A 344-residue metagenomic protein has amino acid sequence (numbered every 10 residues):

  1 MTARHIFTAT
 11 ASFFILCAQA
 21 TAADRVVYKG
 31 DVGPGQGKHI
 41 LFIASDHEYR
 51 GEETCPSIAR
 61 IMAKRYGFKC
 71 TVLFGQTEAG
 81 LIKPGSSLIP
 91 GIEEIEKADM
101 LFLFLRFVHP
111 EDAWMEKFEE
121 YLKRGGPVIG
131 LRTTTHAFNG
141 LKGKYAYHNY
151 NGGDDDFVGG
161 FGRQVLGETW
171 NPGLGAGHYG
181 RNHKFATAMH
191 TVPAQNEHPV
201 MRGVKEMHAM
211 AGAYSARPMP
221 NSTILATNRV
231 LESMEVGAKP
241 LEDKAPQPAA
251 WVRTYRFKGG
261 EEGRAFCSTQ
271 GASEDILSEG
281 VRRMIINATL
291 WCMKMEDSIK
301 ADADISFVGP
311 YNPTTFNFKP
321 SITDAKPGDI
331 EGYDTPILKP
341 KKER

Functional and structural regions predicted by a protein language model:
M1-H5: Positively charged n-region of N-terminal signal peptides that target proteins for export
T8-Q19: Bacterial N-terminal signal peptides
A23-G35, T54, K64-R65, E93 (+1 more regions): Extracellular ligand-binding/catalytic regions of CAZymes and related secreted enzymes and adhesion modules
V26-K29, L41-I43, H47-F138: Helical hinge/lid and interdomain linker segments adjacent to catalytic or ligand-binding clefts that mediate domain
Q36, T54-I58, E94, W114-F118 (+4 more regions): Stable alpha-helical elements in mature extracytoplasmic
Q36-G37, L131-A238, A301-R344: An acidic, glycine-rich "communication" segment
S45-E48, K184-M189, E197, M201 (+2 more regions): Active-site rim elements
P127-I129, T223, R264: Proline-centered loop/turn at the N-terminus of a beta-strand
